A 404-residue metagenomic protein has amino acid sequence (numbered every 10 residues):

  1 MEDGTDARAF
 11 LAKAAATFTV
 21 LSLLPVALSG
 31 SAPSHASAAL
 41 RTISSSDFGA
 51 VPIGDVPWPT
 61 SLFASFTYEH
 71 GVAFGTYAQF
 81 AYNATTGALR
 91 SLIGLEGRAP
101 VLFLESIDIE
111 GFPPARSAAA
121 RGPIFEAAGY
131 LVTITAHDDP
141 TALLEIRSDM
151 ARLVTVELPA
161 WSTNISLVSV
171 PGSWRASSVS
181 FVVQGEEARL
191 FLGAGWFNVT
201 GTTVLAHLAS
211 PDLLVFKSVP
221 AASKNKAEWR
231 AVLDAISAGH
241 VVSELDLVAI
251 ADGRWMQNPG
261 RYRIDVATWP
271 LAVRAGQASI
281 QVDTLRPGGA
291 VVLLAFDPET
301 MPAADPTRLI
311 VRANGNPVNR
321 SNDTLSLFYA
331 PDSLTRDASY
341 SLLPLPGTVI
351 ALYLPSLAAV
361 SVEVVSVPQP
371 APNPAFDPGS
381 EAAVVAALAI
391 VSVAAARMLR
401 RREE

Functional and structural regions predicted by a protein language model:
M1-Y68, A73-G75, V311, V360-E404: Secretory targeting signatures
A39-G289, P317, T324-A330: Long, low-hydrophobicity ectodomains and other hydrophilic envelope-associated domains
V156, D283-L309: Surface-exposed beta-strand/loop patches in extracellular or lumenal glycoproteins
A272-G276, R286-G288, A303-D305, P344-P346 (+1 more regions): Solvent-exposed loop and beta-edge segments used for protein-protein assembly and interaction
I280-R286, L294, V362-P368: Short, hydrophobic/aromatic-enriched beta-strand segments in well-ordered soluble domains
R312-V318: Change "in extracellular beta-sheet-rich domains … of secreted and cell-surface proteins" to "in beta-sheet-rich domains
V318-D323, A338-Y340: Short, surface-exposed loop motifs enriched in S/T, G, D/E and P with embedded aromatic residues
F328-P370: C-terminal beta-strand-rich structural cap/linker in extracellular carbohydrate-active enzymes
